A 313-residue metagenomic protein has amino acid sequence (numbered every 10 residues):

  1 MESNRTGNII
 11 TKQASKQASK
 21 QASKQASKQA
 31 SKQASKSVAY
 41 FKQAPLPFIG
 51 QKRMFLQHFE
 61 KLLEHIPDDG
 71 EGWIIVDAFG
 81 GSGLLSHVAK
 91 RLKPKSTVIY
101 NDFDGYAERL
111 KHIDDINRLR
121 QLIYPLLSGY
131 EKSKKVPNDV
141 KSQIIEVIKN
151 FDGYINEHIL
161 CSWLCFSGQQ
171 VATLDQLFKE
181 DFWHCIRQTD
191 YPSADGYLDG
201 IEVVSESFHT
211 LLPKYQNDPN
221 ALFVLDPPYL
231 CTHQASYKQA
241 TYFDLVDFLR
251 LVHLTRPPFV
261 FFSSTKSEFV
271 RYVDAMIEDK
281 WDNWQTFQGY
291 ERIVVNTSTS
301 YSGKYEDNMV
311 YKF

Functional and structural regions predicted by a protein language model:
M1-I74, L84: S-adenosyl-L-methionine
N4, L245-F313: Long, positively charged, glycine-interspersed low-complexity recognition regions
K24, K28, P192-A194, D199-F208: Flavin (primarily FAD) cofactor-binding/catalytic cores of flavoenzymes
I75-A89, Y100-D104, L160-S167, N217-H233: Conserved proline-anchored active-site loop of SAM-dependent methyltransferases that bridges a beta-strand
L85-R91, R109-I113, Y215, T232-K238 (+1 more regions): A short acidic (Asp/Glu
S96-L198: Class I S-adenosyl-L-methionine-dependent methyltransferase module
W183-T189, A240-L251: Well-ordered, non-membrane alpha-helical segments in soluble/globular domains
G200-L245: Active-site segment flanking the S-adenosylmethionine/decSAM binding pocket in AdoMet-dependent transferases
